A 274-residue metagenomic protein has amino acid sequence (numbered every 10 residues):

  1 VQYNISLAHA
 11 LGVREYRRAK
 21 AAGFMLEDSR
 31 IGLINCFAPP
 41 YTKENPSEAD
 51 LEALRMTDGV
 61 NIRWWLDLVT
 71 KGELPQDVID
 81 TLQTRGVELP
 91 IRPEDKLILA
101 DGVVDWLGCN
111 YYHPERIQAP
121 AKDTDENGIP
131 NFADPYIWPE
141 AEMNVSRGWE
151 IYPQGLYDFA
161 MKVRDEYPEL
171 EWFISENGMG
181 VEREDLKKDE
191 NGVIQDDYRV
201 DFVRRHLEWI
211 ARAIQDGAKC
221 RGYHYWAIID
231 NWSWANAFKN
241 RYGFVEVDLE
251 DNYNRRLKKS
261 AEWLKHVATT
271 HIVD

Functional and structural regions predicted by a protein language model:
V1-D274: Active-site region of glycoside hydrolase catalytic domains
